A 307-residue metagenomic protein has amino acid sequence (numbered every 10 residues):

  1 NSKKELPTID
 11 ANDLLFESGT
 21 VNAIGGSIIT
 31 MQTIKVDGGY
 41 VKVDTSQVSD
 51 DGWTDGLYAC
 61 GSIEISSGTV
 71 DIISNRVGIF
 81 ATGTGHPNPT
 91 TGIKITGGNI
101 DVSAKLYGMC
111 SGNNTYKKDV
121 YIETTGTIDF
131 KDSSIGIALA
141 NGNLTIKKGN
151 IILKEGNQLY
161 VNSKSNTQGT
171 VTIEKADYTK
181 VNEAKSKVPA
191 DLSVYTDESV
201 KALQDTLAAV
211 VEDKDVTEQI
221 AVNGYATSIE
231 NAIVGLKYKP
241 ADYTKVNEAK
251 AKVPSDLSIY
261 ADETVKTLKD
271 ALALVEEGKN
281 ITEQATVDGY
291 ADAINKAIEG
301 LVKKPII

Functional and structural regions predicted by a protein language model:
N1-T179, N231: A composition-driven surface/loop motif
E174-I307: Beta-rich interaction/scaffold domains
